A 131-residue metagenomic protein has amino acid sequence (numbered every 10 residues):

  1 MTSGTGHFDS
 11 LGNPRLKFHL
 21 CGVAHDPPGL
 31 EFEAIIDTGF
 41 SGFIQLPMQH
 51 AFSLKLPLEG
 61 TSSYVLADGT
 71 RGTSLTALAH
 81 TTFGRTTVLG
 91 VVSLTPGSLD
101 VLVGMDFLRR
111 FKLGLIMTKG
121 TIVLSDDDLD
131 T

Functional and structural regions predicted by a protein language model:
M1-T131: Pepsin/retropepsin-fold aspartyl endopeptidases
